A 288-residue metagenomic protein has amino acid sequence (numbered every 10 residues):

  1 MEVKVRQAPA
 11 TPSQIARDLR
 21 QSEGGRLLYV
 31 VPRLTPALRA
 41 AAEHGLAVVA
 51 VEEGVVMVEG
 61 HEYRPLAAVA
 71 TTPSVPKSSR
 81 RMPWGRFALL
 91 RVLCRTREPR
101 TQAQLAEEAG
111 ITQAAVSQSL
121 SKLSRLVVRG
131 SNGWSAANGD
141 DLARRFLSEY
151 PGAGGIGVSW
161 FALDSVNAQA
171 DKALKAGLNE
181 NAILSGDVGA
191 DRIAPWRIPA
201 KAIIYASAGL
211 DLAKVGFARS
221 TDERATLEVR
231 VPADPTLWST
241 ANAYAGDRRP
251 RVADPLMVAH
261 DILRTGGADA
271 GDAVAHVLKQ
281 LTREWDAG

Functional and structural regions predicted by a protein language model:
M1-G45, A200, A206, E223: DNA-contacting interfaces and partner/effector-binding or oligomerization modules in DNA-centric proteins
A42-E59: Charged, structured surface patches that assemble and position nucleic-acid processing machinery
Y63-S79: Short, Lys/Arg-enriched N-terminal segment that forms or immediately precedes the first helix of a structured domain
R81-M82, R251: Residue-level marker of regulatory loop/turn positions in helix-turn-helix DNA-binding domains and in histidine
P83-L147: Loop-centered beta-sheet repeat module
R144, S148-E149, W160, D164: Electropositive nucleic-acid-contacting surfaces
G154-T236, A241: Short gly/ser-rich loop at a beta-strand->alpha-helix junction or flexible surface loop bordering the NTP-binding
D211-G288: Hydrophobic alpha-helical interaction segments
